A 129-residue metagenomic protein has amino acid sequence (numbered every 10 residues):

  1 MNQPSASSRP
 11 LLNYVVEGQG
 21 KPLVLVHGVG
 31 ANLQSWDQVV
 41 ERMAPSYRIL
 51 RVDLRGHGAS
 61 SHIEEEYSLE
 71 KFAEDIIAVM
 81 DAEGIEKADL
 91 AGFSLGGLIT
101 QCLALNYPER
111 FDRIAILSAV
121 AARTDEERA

Functional and structural regions predicted by a protein language model:
M1-L11: N-terminal cap/lid segment of alpha/beta-hydrolase-fold proteins
R9-E65: Conserved HGGG/HGGXW glycine-rich cap/lid loop of the alpha/beta-hydrolase fold
N32-L33, S61-E66, A88, P108 (+1 more regions): A short, glycine- and basic residue-enriched loop/turn that sits immediately adjacent to a domain's principal
Q34, R51, E65-A73, I99 (+1 more regions): Ligand-binding pocket scaffold of soluble enzyme catalytic domains
Q38-E41, P45, A78, L105-E109: Short, well-ordered alpha-helices that flank and scaffold nucleotide-derived cofactor binding pockets
E70-A88: Conserved acidic catalytic loop of the alpha/beta-hydrolase fold
A82, E86-D125: Conserved hydrolase catalytic core segment
